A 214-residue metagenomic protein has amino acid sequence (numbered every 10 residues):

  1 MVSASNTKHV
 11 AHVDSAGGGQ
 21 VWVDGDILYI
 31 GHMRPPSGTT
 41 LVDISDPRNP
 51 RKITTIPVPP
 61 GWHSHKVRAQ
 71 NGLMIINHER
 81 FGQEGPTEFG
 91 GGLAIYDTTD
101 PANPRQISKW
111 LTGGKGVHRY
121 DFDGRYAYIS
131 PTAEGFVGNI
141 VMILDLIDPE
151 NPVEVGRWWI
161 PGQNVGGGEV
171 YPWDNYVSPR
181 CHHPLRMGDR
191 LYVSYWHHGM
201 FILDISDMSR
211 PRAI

Functional and structural regions predicted by a protein language model:
M1-I214: Feature marking well-ordered beta-strand scaffolds used for ligand recognition
